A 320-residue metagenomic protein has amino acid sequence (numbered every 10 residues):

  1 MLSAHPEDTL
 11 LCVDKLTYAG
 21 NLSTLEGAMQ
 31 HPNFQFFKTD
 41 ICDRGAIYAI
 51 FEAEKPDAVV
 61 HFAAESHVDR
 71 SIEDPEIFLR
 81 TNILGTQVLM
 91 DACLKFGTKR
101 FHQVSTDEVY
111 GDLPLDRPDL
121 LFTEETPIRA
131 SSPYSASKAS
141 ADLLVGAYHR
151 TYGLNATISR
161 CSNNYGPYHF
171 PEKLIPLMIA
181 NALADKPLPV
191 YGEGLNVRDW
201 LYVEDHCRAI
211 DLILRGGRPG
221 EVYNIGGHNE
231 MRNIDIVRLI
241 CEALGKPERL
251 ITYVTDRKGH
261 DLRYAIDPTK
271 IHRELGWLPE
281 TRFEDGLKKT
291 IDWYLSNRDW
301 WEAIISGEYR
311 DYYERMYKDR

Functional and structural regions predicted by a protein language model:
M1-N164, K289, Y294-N297, A303-R320: N-terminal Rossmann-like NAD(P)+-binding domain of SDR-like oxidoreductases, especially those catalyzing
S3, T39, P176, A182-R320: C-terminal substrate-binding subdomain of Rossmann-fold SDR/epimerase-dehydratase oxidoreductases
L16, N163-G166, N196-V197, R257-K258: Short histidine/acidic/glycine/proline-rich micro-motifs that form metal- and phosphate-coordinating active-site loops
L22, Q87, L113, S137 (+4 more regions): Gly/Ser/Thr-rich beta-alpha loop segments that engage phosphate groups in nucleotides
A28, D116-R117, P171-I179, T255: A glycine/serine/threonine-rich, flexible loop-to-helix segment that serves as the NAD(P) cofactor-binding "lid"
A46, I77, L84, P127 (+4 more regions): Residue-level recognition of oxygen-bearing side chains
T86-Q87, A139-G146, P176-I179, C207-R208 (+1 more regions): Conserved active-site helix of classical SDR/Rossmann-fold NAD(P)-dependent CH-OH oxidoreductases
P118, A130-S137, P167, P171-I175 (+1 more regions): The catalytic Tyr-centered alpha-helix of NAD(P)H-dependent dehydrogenases
